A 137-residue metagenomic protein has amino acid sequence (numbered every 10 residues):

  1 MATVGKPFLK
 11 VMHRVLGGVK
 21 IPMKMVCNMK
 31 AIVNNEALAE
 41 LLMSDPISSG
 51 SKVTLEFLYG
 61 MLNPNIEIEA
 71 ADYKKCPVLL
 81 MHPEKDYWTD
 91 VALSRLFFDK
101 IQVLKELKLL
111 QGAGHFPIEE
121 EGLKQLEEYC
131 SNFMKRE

Functional and structural regions predicted by a protein language model:
M1-V53: Alpha/beta-hydrolase-fold enzymes
G5, D90-S94, E120-K124: Conserved strand-to-helix beginnings and helix N-cap segments that scaffold or border functional pockets
S49, E84-T89, F116: Acidic catalytic loop of the alpha/beta-hydrolase fold
K52-A71: Active-site nucleophile elbow and catalytic-triad environment of alpha/beta-hydrolase enzymes
E56, G60, L96, Q125-N132: Alpha-helical elements of Rossmann-like donor-binding domains used by nucleotide-donor carbohydrate transfer enzymes
Y73-K74, L80-H82, D86: Short beta-strand/loop motif that positions the catalytic acidic residue of the alpha/beta-hydrolase fold
C76, D90-K100: Short alpha-helix in the alpha/beta-hydrolase fold that links the catalytic acid
L104-E137: Catalytic active-site module of serine/aspartate enzymes centered on a nucleophile-bearing elbow/loop
